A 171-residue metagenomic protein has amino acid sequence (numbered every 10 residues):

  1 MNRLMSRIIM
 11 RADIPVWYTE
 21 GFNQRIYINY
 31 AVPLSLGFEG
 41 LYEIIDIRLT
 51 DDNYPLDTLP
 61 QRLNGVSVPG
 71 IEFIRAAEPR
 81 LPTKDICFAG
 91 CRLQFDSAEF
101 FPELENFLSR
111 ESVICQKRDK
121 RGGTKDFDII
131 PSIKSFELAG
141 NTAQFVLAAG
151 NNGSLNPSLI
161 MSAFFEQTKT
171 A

Functional and structural regions predicted by a protein language model:
M1-N2, R11: Extended, well-folded interaction surfaces typified by the phenylalanyl-tRNA synthetase beta subunit core
R11-I26: Glycine-rich phosphate/pyrophosphate-binding loops and their adjacent beta-strand/loop elements at enzyme active sites
V16, Y27-A171: Structured-RNA-binding interfaces characteristic of tRNA pseudouridine synthases
